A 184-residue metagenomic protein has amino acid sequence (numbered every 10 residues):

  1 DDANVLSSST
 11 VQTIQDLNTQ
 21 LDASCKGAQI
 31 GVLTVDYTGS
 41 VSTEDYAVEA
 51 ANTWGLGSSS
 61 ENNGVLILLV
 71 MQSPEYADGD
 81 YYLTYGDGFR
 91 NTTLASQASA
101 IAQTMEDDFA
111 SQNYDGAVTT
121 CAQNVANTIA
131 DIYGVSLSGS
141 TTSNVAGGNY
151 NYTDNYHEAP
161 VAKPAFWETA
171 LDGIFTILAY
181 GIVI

Functional and structural regions predicted by a protein language model:
D1-G173: Folded, non-transmembrane soluble domains that reside on the lumenal/extracytoplasmic side of membranes
L171-I184: Selective detector of the "anchor" transmembrane alpha-helix that sits immediately C-terminal
